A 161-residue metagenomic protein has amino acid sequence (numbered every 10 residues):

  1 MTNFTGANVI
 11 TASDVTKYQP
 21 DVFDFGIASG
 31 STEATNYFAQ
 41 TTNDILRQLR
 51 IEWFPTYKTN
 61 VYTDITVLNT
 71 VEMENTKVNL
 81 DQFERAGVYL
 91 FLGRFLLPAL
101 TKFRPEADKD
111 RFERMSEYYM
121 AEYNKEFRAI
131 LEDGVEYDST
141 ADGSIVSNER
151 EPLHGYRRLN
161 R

Functional and structural regions predicted by a protein language model:
M1-L80, V135, T140-R161: Conserved short "hinge" loops at termini or chain/domain junctions
N43-G134: Internal mixed-charge
